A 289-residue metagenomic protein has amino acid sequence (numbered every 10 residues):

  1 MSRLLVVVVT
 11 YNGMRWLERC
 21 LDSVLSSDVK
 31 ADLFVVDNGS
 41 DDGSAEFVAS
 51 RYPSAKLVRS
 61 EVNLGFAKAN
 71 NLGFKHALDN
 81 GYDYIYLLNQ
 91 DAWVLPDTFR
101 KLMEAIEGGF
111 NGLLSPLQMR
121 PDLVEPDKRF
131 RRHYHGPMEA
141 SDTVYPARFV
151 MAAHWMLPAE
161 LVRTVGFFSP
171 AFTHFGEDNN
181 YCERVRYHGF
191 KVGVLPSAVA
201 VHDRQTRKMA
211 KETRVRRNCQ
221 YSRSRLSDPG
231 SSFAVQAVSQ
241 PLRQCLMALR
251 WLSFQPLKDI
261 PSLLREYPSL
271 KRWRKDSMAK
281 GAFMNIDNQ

Functional and structural regions predicted by a protein language model:
M1-S23: N-proximal low-complexity "stem/linker" segments adjacent to membrane-targeting elements
D22-A31: Short, acidic, metal-binding catalytic loop of nucleotide-sugar glycosyltransferases
S23, D37-E46, V62, A92: A conserved acidic beta->alpha catalytic loop
S60-N80: Glycine-rich, basic loop-to-helix element that forms the pyrophosphate-binding segment of sugar-nucleotide handling
Y82, L95-D127: Conserved donor NDP-sugar-binding/catalytic core segment of glycosyltransferases
P116-L117, F130-R148: Short, flexible, basic/aromatic active-site loop/helix in glycosyltransferases
F149-L157, L161-G166, A171-V199: A short, conserved alpha-helix in the catalytic core of glycosyltransferases
V215-Q220, G230-Q289: Non-catalytic, C-terminal membrane-associated alpha-helical segments of glycosyltransferases
